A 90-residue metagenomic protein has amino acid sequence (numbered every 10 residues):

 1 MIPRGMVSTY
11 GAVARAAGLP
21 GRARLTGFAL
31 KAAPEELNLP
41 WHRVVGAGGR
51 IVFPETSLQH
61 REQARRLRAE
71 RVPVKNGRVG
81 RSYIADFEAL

Functional and structural regions predicted by a protein language model:
M1-L90: Nucleic acid-binding interface residues in structured DNA/RNA-binding domains, emphasizing the DNA-engaging scaffolds
